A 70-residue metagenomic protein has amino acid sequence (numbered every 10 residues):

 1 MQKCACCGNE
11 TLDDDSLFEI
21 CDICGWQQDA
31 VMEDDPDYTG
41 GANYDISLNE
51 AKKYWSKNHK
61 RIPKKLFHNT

Functional and structural regions predicted by a protein language model:
M1, F18: Residues immediately within or flanking Cys/His clusters that coordinate Zn2+ in small zinc-binding modules
C4-C7, C21-C24: Short cysteine-rich clusters marking metal-coordination/redox-active sites
A5-D15: N-terminal acidic leader/helix
T11-L12, G25-Q28: Cys/His-rich microdomains that often coordinate metals
S16-L17, E33: Short, solvent-exposed secondary-structure capping/transition elements
E33-T70: Short, intrinsically disordered terminal segments enriched in charged and Pro/Gly residues
